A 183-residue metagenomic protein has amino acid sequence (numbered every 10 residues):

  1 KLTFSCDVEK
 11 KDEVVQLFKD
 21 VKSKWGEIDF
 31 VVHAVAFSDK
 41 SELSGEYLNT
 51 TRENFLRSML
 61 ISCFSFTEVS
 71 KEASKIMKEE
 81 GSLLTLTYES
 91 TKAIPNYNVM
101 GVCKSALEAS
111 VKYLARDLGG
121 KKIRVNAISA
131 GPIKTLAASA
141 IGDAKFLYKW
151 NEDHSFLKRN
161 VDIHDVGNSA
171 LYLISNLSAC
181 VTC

Functional and structural regions predicted by a protein language model:
L2-C6, K10-V15, K19-G26, H33-L56 (+3 more regions): Conserved mid-core segment of classical short-chain dehydrogenase/reductases
F18, S70, V111-K112, G167-A170 (+1 more regions): Short-chain dehydrogenase/reductase
G26, I76, R159-C183: C-terminal substrate-recognition "lid" of short-chain dehydrogenase/reductases
E27, S82, R124-N126, A179: Structural signature of beta-strand start/N-cap positions in the alpha/beta core of ABC transporter nucleotide-binding
A36-K71, K75, E79-G120, P132-K134: Catalytic loop of short-chain dehydrogenase/reductase
V99, G120, A130-S155: A glycine/serine/threonine-rich, flexible loop-to-helix segment that serves as the NAD(P) cofactor-binding "lid"
G119, R124, V181-C183: Short, small/polar-rich loop/turn modules that mediate ligand/substrate recognition or access, typified
R124-K134, I174-L177: Conserved SDR Rossmann-fold cofactor-binding beta-strand/turn motif
